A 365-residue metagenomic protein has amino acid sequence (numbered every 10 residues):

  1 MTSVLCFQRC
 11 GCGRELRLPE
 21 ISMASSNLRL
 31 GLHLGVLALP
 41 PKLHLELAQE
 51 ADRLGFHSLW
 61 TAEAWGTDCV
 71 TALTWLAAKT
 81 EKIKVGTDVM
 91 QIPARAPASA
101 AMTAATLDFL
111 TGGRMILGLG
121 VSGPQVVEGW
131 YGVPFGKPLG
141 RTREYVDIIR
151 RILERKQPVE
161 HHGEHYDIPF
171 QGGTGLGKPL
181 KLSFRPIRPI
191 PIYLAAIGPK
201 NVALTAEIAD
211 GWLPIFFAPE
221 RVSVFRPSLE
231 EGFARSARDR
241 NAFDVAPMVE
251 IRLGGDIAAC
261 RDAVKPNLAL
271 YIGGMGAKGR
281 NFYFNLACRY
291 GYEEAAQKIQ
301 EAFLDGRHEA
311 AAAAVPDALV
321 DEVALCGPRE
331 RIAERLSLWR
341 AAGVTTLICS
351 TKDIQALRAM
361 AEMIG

Functional and structural regions predicted by a protein language model:
C6, C10-C12: Cysteine-centered motifs
P19-G365: Active-site-adjacent structural elements that line small-molecule/cofactor binding pockets in enzymes
